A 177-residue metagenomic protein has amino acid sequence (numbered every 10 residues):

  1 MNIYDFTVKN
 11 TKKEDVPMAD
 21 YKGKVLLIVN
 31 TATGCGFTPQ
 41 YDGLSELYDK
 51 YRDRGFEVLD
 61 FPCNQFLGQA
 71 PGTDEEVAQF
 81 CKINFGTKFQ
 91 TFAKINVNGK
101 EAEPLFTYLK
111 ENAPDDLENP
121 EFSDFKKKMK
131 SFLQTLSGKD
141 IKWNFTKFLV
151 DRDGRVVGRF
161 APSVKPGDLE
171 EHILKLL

Functional and structural regions predicted by a protein language model:
M1-A19, F37: N-terminal "domain-start" segment that seeds a small globular fold
I3-Y4, L26, N144-T146: Short loop/turn microsegments at loop-to-beta-strand junctions
K24-L26, T33-P62, C81-F85: Conserved helix-turn-beta segment immediately C-terminal to the redox Cys motif in thioredoxin-like folds
G55-G72, K88-G99: Thiol-based oxidoreductase modules, predominantly thioredoxin-like and allied folds used for disulfide exchange
F80-K82, G86-S163: Thiol/selenol-based redox catalytic cores and closely related redox-interacting motifs
V157-L177: Non-catalytic, surface beta->alpha helical segment in thiol-disulfide oxidoreductase systems
